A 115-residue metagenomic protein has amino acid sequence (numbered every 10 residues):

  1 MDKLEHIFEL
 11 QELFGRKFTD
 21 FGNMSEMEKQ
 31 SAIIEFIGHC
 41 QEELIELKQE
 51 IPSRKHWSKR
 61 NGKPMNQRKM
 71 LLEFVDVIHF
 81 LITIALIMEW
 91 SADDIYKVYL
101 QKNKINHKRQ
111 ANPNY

Functional and structural regions predicted by a protein language model:
M1-Y115: Flexible "arm" and connector segments at domain edges
